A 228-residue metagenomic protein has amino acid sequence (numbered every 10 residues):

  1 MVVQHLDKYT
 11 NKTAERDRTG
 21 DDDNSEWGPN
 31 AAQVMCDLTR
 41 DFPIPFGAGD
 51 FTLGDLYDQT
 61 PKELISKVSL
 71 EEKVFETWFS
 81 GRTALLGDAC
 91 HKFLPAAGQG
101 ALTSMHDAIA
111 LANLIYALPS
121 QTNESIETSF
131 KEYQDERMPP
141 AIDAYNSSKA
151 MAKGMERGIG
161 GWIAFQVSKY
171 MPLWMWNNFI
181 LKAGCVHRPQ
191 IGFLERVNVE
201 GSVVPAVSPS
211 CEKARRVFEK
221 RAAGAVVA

Functional and structural regions predicted by a protein language model:
M1-L70: Conserved FAD/dinucleotide-binding core of flavoprotein oxidoreductases
P29, S80, W176-N178: Intrinsic disorder/low-complexity segments enriched in polar/charged and small flexible residues
Q59, K73, T77, G81 (+4 more regions): Surface-exposed loop/turn and secondary-structure junction residues enriched for glycine/proline
L64-A150: Conserved mid-domain beta->alpha element of the FAD-binding
L114-A228: C-terminal helical "tail/cap" subdomain of flavin- and related membrane-associated enzymes
